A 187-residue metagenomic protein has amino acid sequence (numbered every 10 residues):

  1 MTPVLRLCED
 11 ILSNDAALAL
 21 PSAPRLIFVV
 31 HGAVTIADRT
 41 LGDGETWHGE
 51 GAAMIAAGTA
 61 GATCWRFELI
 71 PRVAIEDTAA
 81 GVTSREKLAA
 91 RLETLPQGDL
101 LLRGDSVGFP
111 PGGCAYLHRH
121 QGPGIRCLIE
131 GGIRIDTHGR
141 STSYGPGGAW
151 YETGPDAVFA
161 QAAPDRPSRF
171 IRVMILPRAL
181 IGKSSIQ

Functional and structural regions predicted by a protein language model:
M1-R25, G81-C114, V173, P177: A short glycine-rich, His/Asp/Glu-containing loop-to-beta-strand
C8-N14, L26, A33-I55, F109 (+1 more regions): Short acidic-glycine-tyrosine-enriched beta hairpin
A17-V29, T46-W47, A115-R119, P123-C127 (+2 more regions): His/acidic/aromatic-lined binding-pocket segments of jelly-roll/cupin-type domains and related regulatory beta-sandwich
S22-T35, G108-F109, H120-I135, V173-L176: Short, conserved beta-strand element in jelly-roll/cupin
T40, G51-G81, G154-I181: Ligand-binding loop in jelly-roll beta-barrel domains
C64, L101-G104, G122-P123, F170: Extracellular structured ligand-interaction cores
I125, I133-R134, T142-S143, Y151 (+2 more regions): Solvent-exposed loop/turn segments at secondary-structure junctions within structured extracellular/periplasmic domains
I181-Q187: Acidic/histidine-enriched, glycine/proline-rich intrinsically disordered or flexible terminal extensions
